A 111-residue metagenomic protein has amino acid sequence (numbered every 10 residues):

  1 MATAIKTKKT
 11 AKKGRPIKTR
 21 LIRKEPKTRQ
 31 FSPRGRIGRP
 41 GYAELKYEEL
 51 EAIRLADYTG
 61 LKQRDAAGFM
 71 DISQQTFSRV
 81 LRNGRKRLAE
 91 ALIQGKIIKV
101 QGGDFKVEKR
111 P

Functional and structural regions predicted by a protein language model:
M1-L21: General nucleic-acid-binding
P26-Y42: Short, Lys/Arg-enriched N-terminal segment that forms or immediately precedes the first helix of a structured domain
A52-I53: Short alpha-helical "packing" element that flanks the helix-turn-helix/winged-helix DNA-binding module
A56-T59: Short helix-to-turn junction characteristic of helix-turn-helix DNA-binding domains, especially the helix
K62, D71-T76: Helix-turn-helix DNA-binding motif, specifically the short coil turn and the N-cap/start of the second
L81, L88: DNA major-groove recognition helix of helix-turn-helix
E90-P111: Intrinsically disordered, low-complexity basic tails/linkers immediately adjacent to helix-turn-helix/homeobox/MYB/SANT
